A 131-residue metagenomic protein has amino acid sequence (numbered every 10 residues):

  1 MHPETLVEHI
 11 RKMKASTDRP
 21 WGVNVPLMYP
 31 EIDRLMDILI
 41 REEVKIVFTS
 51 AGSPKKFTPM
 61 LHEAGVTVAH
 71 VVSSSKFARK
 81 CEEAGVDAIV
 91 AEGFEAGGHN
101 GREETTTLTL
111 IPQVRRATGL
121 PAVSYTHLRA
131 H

Functional and structural regions predicted by a protein language model:
M1-P121: Active-site entrance/lid segments in N-terminal catalytic domains of soluble metabolic enzymes
T126-H131: Conserved small/polar residues in nucleotide/adenosyl-binding loops
